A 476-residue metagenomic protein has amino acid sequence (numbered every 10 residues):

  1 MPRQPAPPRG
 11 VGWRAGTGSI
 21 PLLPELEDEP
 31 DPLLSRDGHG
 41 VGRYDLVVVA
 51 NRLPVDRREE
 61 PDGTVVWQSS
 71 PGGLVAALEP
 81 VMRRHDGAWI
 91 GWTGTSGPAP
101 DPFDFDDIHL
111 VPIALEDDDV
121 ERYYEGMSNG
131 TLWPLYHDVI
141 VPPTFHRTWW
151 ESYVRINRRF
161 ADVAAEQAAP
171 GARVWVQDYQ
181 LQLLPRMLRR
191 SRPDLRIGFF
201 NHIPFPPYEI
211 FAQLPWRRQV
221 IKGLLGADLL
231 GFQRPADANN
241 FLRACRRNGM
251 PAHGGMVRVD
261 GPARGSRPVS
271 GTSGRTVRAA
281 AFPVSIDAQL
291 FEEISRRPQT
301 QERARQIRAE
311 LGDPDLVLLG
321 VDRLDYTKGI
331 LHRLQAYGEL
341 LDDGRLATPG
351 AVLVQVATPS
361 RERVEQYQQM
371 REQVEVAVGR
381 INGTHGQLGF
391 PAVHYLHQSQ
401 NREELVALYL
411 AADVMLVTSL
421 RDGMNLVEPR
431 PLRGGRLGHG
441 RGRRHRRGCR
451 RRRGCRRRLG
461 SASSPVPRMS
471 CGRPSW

Functional and structural regions predicted by a protein language model:
P2-W476: Catalytic cores of carbohydrate-active enzymes across secretory and cytosolic contexts
